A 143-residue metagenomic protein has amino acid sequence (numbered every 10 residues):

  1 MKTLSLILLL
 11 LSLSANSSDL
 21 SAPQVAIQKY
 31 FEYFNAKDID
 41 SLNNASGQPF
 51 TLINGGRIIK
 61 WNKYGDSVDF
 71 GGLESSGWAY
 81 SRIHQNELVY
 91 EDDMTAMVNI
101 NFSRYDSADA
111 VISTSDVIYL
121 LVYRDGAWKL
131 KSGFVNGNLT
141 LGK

Functional and structural regions predicted by a protein language model:
T3-S14: Sec-dependent N-terminal signal peptides
S12-I39, N44: Short, low-complexity N-terminal intrinsically disordered segments enriched in polar/charged residues
Y30, L42, F50, V98 (+1 more regions): Hydrophobic pocket/interface hotspot
N35, R104-D106, Y123: Beta-strand elements of well-folded, non-transmembrane domains
S46, G56-R57, I100-R104, Y119 (+1 more regions): A mature extracytoplasmic/lumenal domain signature
S46-W61, S76: A short gly/proline-enriched turn/hairpin at secondary-structure junctions
S67-A110: Surface-exposed, charged secondary-structure patches
T114-K143: Short beta-strand edge/turn micro-motifs at domain boundaries
